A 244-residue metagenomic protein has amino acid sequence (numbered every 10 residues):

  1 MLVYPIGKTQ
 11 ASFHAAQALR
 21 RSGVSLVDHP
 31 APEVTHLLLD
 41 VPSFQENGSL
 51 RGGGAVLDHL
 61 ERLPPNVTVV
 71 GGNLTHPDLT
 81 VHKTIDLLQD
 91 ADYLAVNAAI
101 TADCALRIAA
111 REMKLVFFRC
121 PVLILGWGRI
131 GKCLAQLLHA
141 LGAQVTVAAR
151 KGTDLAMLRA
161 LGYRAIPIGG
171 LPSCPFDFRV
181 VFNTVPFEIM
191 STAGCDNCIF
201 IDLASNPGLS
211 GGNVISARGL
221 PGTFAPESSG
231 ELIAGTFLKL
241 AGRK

Functional and structural regions predicted by a protein language model:
M1-V3, N66, F118-P121, N197: Phosphate-coordination loops involved in phosphoryl transfer and adenosine-cofactor binding
Y4-L19, F118-H139: Glycine-rich adenosine-cofactor-binding loop
Q10, G152-T153, S205-P207: Helix N-cap at the beta1-alpha1 junction of Rossmann-like dinucleotide-binding domains, i.e., the first residues
L19-V34, D58-H59, R164-L171: A short, well-structured beta->alpha microelement
S22-H29, L141-L161: NAD(P)-binding Rossmann-fold cofactor-contacting core
L38-R119, T236: Glycine/serine-rich phosphate-binding loop and adjoining beta1-alpha1 elements at the start of nucleotide-handling
P42-S49, A55-N66, L161-A225: Rossmann-like adenosine-cofactor binding region
N73-Q89, F200-G242: Rossmann-fold NAD(P)-binding glycine/threonine-rich loop
